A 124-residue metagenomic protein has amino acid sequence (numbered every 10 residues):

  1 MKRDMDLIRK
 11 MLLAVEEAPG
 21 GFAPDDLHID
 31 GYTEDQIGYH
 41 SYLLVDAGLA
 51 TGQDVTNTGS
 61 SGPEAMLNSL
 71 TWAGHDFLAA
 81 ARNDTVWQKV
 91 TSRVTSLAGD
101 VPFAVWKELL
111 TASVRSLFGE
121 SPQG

Functional and structural regions predicted by a protein language model:
K2-I29: Short amphipathic alpha-helical interface segments
V15-A18, L44, G48, L78-A81: Generic structural signal for hydrophobic core residues of well-folded globular domains
Q36-A50: Basic amphipathic alpha-helical segments that dock to polyanions
Q53-V55, G59: Beta-hairpin "wing" of winged helix-turn-helix
S61-R93: Short, amphipathic alpha-helical interaction segments positioned at domain boundaries
A81-G124: Exposed, interaction-prone assembly regions rather than primary DNA-binding/catalytic cores
